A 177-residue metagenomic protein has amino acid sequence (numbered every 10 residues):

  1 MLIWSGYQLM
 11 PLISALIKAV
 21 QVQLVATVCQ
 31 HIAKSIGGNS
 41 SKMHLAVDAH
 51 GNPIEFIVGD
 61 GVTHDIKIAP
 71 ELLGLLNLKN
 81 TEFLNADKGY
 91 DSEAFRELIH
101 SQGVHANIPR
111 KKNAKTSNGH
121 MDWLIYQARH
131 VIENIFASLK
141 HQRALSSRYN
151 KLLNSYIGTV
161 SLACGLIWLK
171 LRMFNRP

Functional and structural regions predicted by a protein language model:
M1-K111, A163-C164, P177: Polybasic low-complexity intrinsically disordered regions
G6-Q8, I125, K170: Intrinsic disorder/low-complexity segments enriched in polar/charged and small flexible residues
N80-F83, K88-L153: Helix-centered, glycine/charged polyanion-binding patches within enzymatic domains that contact phosphate-containing
L152-Y156, V160: Membrane-interface transmembrane-helix boundary segments in multi-pass integral membrane proteins
T159-P177: Charged phosphate-binding loop/patch that engages nucleotide di/tri-phosphates or the phosphate backbone of nucleic
